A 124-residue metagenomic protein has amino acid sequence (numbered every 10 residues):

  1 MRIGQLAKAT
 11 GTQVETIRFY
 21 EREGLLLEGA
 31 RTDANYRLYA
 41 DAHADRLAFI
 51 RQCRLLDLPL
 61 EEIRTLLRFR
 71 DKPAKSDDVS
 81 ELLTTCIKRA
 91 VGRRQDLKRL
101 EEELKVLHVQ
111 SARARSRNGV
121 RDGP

Functional and structural regions predicted by a protein language model:
M1-Q13: Polyanion-binding surface elements
R2-Q5, L27-D33, D41-P124: Arg/Lys-rich, alpha-helical DNA-contact motif
L6-A7, Y20, Y39: Append "Primarily bacterial transcriptional regulators
T10, T16, T32: Ser/Thr-centric signal marking residues that sit in or immediately flank functional binding/regulatory motifs
I17-Y20, I50: Conserved hydrophobic/aromatic packing and binding residues within compact polymer-binding modules
G24: Glycine-centered, phosphate/nucleic-acid-interacting loop/turn motifs that mediate DNA/RNA or nucleotide
Y36: Conserved catalytic core of two-component sensor histidine kinases, primarily the HATPase_c ATP-binding
